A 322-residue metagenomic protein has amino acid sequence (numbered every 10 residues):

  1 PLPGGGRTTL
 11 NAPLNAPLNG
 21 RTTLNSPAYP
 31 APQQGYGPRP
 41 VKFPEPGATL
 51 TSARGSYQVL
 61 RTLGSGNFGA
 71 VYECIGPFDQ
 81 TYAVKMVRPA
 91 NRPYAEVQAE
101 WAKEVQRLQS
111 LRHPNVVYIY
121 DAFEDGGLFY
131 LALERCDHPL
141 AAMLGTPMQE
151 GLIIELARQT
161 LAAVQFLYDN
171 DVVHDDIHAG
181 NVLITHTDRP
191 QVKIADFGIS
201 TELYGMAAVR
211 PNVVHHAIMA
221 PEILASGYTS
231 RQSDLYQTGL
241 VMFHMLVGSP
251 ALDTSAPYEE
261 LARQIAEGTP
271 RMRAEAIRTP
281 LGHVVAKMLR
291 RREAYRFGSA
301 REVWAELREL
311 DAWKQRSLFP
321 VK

Functional and structural regions predicted by a protein language model:
A70: Conserved N-lobe ATP-binding subsite of Hanks-type protein kinase domains, especially the beta3 VAIK lysine
N91-S110: AlphaC helix of the eukaryotic protein kinase fold
A122: Activation-segment/catalytic-loop signature of the eukaryotic protein kinase fold
G126-P139: Conserved short submotifs of the Hanks-type protein kinase catalytic core that shape the nucleotide-binding pocket
L156-A157: Activation segment signature within eukaryotic-like protein kinase domains
Y168-T185: Catalytic-loop of the protein kinase fold
E222-Q232: Conserved end of the kinase activation segment
